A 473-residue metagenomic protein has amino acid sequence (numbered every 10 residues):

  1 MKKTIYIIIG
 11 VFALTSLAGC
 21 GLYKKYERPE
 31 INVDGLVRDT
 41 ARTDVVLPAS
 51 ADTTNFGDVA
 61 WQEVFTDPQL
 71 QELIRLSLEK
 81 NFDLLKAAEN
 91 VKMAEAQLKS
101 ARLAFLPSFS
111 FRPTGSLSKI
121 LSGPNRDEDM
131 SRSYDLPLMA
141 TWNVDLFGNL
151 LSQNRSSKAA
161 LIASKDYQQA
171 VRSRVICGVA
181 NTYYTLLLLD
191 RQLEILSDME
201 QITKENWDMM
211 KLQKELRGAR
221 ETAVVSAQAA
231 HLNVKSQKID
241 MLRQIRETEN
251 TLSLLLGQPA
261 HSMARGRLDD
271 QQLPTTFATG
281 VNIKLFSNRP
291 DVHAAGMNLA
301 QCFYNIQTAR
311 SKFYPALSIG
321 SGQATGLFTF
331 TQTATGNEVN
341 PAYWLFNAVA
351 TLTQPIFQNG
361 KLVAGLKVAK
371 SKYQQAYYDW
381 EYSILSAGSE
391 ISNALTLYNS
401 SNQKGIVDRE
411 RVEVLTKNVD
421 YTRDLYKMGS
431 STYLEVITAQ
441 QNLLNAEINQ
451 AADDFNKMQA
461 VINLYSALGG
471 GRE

Functional and structural regions predicted by a protein language model:
K2-E79, L242-K284, A334, A467-E473: Terminal intrinsically disordered/low-complexity segments used for targeting and assembly
P48-T66, R75, P113-M139, S262-A278 (+2 more regions): Small/polar, glycine/serine/threonine/aspartate-rich low-complexity segments that form flexible
L70-E72, K86, M93, S133-D135 (+4 more regions): Transmembrane beta-barrel architecture of outer-membrane proteins
E79, A88-E89, M93-Q97: Membrane-embedded segments
L85-K86, R102-L103, V144-R172, T222 (+7 more regions): Sec/SRP-type N-terminal targeting helices
L150, A159, D166-V281, L397 (+3 more regions): Periplasmic alpha-helical coiled-coil/stalk elements that build and connect Gram-negative outer-membrane
K204, L232-H261, E410-L468: Short segments within alpha-helical structural elements
